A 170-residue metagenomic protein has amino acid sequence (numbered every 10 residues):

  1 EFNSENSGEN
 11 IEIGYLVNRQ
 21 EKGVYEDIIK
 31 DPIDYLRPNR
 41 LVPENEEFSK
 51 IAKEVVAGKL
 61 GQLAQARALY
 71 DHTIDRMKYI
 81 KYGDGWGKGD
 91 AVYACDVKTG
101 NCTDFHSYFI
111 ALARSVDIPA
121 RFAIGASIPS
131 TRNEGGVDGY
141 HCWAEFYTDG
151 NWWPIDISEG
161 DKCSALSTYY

Functional and structural regions predicted by a protein language model:
S4, V17-E21, T148: Non-catalytic surface loops within mature trypsin-like serine protease
E5-E9, K59-Q62, R114-D117, T148-N151: A short, structured loop/turn motif at beta-sheet edges
E9-I13, V17-G100: Secondary-structure boundary elements
N18-E21, R76, T99-C102, S127-S130 (+2 more regions): Solvent-exposed loop/turn segments at secondary-structure junctions within structured extracellular/periplasmic domains
L63, R67, T99-T103, S107 (+2 more regions): Conserved structured core elements
K81-D84, C102-Y108, W143: A broad, low-specificity signal for short, low-complexity segments enriched in glycine/proline and polar/charged
S107-Y170: Hydrophobic/aromatic-rich core segments of domains that either
